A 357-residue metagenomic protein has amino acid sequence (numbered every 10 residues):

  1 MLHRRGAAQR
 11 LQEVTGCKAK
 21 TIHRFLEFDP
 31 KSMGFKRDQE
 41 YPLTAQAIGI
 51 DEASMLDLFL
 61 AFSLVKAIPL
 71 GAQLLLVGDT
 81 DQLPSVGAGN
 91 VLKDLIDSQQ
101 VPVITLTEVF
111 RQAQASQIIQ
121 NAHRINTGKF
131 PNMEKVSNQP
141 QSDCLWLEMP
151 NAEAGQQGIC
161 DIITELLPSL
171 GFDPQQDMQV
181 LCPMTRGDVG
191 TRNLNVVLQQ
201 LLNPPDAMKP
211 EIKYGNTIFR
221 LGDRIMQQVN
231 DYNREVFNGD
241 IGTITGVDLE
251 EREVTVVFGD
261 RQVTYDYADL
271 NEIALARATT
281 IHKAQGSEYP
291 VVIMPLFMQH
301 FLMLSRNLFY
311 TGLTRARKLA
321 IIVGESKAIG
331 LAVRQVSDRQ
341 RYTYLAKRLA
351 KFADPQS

Functional and structural regions predicted by a protein language model:
L2-Q9, V14, H23-M33, P42-L145 (+3 more regions): Conserved helicase motor core of SF1/SF2 NTP-dependent helicases
G16-C17, L64-K66, N195-Q200, L308-G312 (+1 more regions): Short, solvent-exposed amphipathic alpha-helical segments in soluble enzyme and RNA/protein-processing domains
A19-R24, R277: Conserved two-lobed SF2 helicase motor
E27-K36, A207-K209, M303: Short gly/ser/thr-rich secondary-structure transition/capping motifs
P69, I218-L221, F237, A284: Residue-level recognition of short, solvent-exposed, well-ordered loop/turn junctions that link secondary-structure
L76, V180-C182, M294, I322: Structural beta-sheet core signal
T80-R234, T245: Conserved helicase motor core of P-loop NTPases
T127, N238-S357: C-terminal accessory regions
